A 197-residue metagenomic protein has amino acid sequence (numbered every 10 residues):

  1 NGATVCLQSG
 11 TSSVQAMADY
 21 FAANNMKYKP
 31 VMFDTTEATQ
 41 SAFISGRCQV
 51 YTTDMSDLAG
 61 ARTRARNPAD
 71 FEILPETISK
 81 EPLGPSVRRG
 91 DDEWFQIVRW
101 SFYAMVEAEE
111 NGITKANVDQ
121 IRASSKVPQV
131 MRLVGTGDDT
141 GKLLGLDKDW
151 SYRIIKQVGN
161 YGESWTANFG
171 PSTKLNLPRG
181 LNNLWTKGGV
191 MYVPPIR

Functional and structural regions predicted by a protein language model:
N1-A38: Bilobed "Venus flytrap"/periplasmic-binding protein-like clamshell domains and structurally analogous long
T4, T11-S12, D57-L58, P75-D149 (+1 more regions): Extended ligand-binding regions for polar small-molecule ligands
A16-A23, E37, I44-I73: A ligand-binding cleft/hinge motif common to bilobed small-molecule-binding domains
M26, A69, E81: Residue-level signal for beta-strand positions within conserved beta-sheet cores that form or flank
E37-Q40, S79-K80: A short acidic, often aromatic-flanked loop/helix-cap motif at beta-alpha or helix-coil junctions that lines enzyme
A42, G46-Q49, E109, I154-Q157: Extracytoplasmic low-complexity repetitive segments enriched in small/polar residues
V134-R197: C-terminal functional modules
